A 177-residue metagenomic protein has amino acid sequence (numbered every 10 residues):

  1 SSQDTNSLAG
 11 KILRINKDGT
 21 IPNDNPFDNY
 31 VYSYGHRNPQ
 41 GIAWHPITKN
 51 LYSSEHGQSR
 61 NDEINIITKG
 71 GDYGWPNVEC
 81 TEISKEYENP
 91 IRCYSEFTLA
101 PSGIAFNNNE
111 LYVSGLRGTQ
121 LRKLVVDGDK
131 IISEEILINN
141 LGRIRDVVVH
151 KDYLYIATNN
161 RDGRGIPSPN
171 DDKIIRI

Functional and structural regions predicted by a protein language model:
S1-I144, N160-K173, I177: Beta-propeller domain segments
Y153-I156: C-terminal target-recognition/interaction regions appended to catalytic cores
